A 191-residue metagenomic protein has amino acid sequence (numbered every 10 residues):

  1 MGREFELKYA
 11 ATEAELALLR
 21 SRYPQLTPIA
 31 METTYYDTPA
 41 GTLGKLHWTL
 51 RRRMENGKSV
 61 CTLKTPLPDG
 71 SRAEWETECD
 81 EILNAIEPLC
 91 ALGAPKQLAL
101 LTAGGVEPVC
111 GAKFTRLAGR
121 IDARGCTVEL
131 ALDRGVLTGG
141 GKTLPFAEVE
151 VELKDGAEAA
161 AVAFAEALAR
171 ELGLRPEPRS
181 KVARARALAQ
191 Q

Functional and structural regions predicted by a protein language model:
M1-Q191: Phosphate-end processing signature that detects enzymes handling 5′-triphosphorylated RNA and polyphosphate
